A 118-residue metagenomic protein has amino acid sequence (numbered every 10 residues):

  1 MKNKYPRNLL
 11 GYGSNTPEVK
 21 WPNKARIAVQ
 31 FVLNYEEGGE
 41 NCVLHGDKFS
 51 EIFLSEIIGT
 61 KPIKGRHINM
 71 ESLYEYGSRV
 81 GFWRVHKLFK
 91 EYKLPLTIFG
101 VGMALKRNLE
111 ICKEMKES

Functional and structural regions predicted by a protein language model:
K2-S118: Catalytic alpha-helical scaffold of carbohydrate-active enzymes acting on polysaccharides/glycoconjugates
